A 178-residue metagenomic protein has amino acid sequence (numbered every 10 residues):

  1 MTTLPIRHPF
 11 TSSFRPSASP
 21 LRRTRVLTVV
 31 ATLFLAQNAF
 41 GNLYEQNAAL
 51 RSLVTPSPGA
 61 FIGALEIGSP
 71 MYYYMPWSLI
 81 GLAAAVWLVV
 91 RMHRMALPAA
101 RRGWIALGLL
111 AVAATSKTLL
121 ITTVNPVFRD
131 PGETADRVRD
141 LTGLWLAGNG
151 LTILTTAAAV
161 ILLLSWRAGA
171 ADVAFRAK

Functional and structural regions predicted by a protein language model:
T2-P5, A168-K178: Short, charged juxtamembrane terminal tails flanking transmembrane helices
T2-T24: Short, Lys/Arg-rich, polar N-terminal cytosolic tail immediately upstream of the first transmembrane signal-anchor
S19-A36, W87, R94-V112: Interfacial segments of alpha-helical transmembrane regions
P20-I80, T123, R129-T142: Interfacial loop at the N-terminal end of multi-pass membrane proteins
W77-L88, I153-V160: Core segments of transmembrane alpha-helices that mediate helix-helix packing or line hydrophobic substrate/ligand
V89-M95, L164-A170: Structural signal for the C-terminal ends of transmembrane alpha-helices and the immediately following loop
I105-R129: Hydrophobic alpha-helical transmembrane segments of integral membrane proteins
D130-L163: Alpha-helical transmembrane segments of multi-pass integral membrane proteins, characterized by long hydrophobic
